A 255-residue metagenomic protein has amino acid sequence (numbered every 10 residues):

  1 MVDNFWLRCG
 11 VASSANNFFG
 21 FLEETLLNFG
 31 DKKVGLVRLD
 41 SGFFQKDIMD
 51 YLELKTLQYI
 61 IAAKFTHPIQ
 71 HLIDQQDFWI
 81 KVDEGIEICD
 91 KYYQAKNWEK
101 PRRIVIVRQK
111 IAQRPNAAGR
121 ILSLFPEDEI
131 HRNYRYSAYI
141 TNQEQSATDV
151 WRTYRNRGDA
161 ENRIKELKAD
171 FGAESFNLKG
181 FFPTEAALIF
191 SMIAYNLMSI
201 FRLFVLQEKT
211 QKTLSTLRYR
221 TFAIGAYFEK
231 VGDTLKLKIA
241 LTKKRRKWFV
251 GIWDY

Functional and structural regions predicted by a protein language model:
M1-K32: Electropositive, glycine- and tryptophan-enriched low-complexity nucleic-acid-binding patches
G30, M49-Q58: Short, surface-exposed basic-aromatic patches at helix termini and helix-loop junctions that form
V34-G42, Y59, Y139, A160-L167 (+2 more regions): Short, conserved catalytic/metal-binding motifs centered on acidic residues
V37-Q45, F65-P68: Acidic, metal-coordinating catalytic cores used for nucleic-acid/nucleotide bond scission and strand-transfer chemistry
Q45-Y51, Q70-D74: A short acidic (Asp/Glu
Q58-A169, D254-Y255: An anionic, glycine-rich sequence signature occurring as long contiguous blocks
A147-Y154, D170-A186, R202-T213, L235-I239: Short, solvent-exposed helix-loop connector elements
L197-Y255: A short, flexible helix-boundary coil/loop motif
